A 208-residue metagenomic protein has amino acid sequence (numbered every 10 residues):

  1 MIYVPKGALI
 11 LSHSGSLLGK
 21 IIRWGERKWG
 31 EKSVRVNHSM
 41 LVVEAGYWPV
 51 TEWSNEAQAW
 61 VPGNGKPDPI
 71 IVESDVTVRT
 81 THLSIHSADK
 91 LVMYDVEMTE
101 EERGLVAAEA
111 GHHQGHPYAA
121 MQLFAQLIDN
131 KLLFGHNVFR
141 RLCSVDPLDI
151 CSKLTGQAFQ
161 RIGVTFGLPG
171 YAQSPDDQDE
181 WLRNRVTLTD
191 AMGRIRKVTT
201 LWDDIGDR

Functional and structural regions predicted by a protein language model:
M1-R208: Cysteine-nucleophile amide-bond enzymes
